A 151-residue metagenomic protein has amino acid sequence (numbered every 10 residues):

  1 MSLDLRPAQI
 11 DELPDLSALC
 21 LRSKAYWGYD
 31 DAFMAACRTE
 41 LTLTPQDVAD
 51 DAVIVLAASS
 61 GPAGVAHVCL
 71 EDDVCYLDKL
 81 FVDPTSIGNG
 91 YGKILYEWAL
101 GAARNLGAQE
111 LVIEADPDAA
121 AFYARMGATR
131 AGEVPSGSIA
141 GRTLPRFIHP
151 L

Functional and structural regions predicted by a protein language model:
S2-D4: Extreme N-terminal starter segment of soluble prokaryotic enzymes
P7-K79, D83-T85, Y96-W98, L106: Acetyl-CoA-dependent GNAT
D73, V112-E114, T129-R146: Conserved catalytic-core motifs of GNAT/GCN5-like acyltransferases
D83, I87, E114-D116: Residue-level recognition of the GNAT/N-acetyltransferase active site
G90: Glycine-rich phosphate-binding loop
L95, A119-F122: Conserved short alpha-helix immediately C-terminal to the canonical SAM/SAH-binding motif I of Rossmann-like
A103-D116: Conserved GNAT acetyl-CoA-binding A-motif
Y123, A128: Conserved active-site tyrosine of GNAT-family acetyltransferases
